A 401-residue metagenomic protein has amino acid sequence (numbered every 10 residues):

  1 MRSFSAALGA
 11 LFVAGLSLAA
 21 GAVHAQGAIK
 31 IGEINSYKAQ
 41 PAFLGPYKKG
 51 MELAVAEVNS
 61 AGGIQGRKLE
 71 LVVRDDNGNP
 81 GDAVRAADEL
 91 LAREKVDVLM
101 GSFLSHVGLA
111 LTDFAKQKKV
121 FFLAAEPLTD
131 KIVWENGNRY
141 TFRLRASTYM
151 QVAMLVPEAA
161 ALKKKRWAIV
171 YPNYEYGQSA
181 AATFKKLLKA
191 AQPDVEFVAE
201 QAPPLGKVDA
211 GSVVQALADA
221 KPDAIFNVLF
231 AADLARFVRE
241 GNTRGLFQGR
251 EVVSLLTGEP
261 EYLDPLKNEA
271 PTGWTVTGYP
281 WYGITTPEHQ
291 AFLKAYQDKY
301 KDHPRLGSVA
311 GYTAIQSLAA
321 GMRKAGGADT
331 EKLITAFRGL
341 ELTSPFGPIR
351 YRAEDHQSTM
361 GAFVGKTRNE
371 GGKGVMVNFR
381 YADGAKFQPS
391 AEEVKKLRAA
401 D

Functional and structural regions predicted by a protein language model:
M1-F12: Bacterial N-terminal signal peptides that target proteins for export
L18-A25: Sec/Tat signal peptide C-region and signal peptidase I cleavage site
A28, F43-K49, A61-W134, L144 (+3 more regions): Beta-alpha junction/loop-to-helix N-cap segments that form part of ligand/metal-binding clefts
I29, E341, P345-D401: Solvent-exposed, acidic/polar segments of extracytosolic/periplasmic ligand-binding ectodomains
G32-E52, R74-G81, F103-H106, V170-Q178 (+2 more regions): Extracytoplasmic "Venus flytrap"
R85, D130-K131, N138-R244, P280-A291: Extracellular/periplasmic Venus flytrap/periplasmic-binding protein
L90, E94-F103, L123-A125, A168-Y171 (+4 more regions): Periplasmic-binding protein-like
E240-Y312, R323-A328, M376-D401: Extracellular/periplasmic periplasmic-binding protein-like sensory domains
